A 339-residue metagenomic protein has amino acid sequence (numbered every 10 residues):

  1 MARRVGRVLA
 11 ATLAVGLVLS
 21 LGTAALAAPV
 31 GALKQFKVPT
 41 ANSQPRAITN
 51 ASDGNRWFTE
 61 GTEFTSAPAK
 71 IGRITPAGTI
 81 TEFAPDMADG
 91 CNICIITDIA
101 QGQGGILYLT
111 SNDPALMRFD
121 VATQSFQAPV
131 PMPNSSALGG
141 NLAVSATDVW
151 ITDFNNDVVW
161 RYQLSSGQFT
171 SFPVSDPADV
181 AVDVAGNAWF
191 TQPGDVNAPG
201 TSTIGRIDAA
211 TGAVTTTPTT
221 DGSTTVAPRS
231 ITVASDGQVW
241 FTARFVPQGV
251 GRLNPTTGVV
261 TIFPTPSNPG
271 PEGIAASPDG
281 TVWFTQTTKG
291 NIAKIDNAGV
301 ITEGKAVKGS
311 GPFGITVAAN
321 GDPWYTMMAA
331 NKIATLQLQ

Functional and structural regions predicted by a protein language model:
K37-A41, A84-C91, V130-S135, S171-S175 (+3 more regions): Surface loop/turn motifs at the tips and blade-to-blade linkers of beta-strand repeat domains
K37-T62: Beta-strand-rich domains and repeat architectures in extracellular enzymes and scaffolds, especially beta-propellers
Q44-A47, I93-A100, A137-V144, D176-D183 (+3 more regions): Repeated scaffold domains used in trafficking and secretory/extracellular systems, primarily beta-propellers
N50-D53, Q101-G104, V144-T147, V182-G186 (+3 more regions): Residue-level detector of Asp-centered blade-edge/turn motifs that repeat once per structural unit in beta-propeller
R56-S66, Y108-D113, I151-N155, A188-P199 (+3 more regions): Conserved beta-strand positions in repeat-built beta-propeller and related beta-rich domains
P68-G72, P114-R118, D157-R161, S202-R206 (+3 more regions): A short loop-to-beta-strand structural motif that recurs across blades of beta-propeller domains
I74-T79, D120-Q124, Y162-G167, I207-G212 (+3 more regions): Short loop/turn segments that connect beta-strands within beta-propeller blades
G311-Q339: Blade-level signature of beta-propeller repeat domains, shared across WD40, Kelch, NHL, RCC1 and BNR/Asp-box propellers
